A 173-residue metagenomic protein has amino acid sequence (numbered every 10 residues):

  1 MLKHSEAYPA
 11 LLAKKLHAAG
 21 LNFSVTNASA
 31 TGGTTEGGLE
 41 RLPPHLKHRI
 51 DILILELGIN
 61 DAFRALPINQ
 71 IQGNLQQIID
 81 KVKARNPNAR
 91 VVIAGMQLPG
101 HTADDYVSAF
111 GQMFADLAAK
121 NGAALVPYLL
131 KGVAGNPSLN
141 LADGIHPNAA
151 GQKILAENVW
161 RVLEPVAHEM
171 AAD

Functional and structural regions predicted by a protein language model:
M1-A7: Glycine- and acidic-residue-enriched helix-capping/strand-helix junction motifs
A7, G33, Q112: Short alpha-helical
P9-A13: Short amphipathic alpha-helix adjacent to the substrate-entry channel of hydrolases
K14, A18-L21, G37-D173: Alpha-helical cap/lid subdomain in secreted, periplasmic, or secretory-pathway luminal O-acyl-processing enzymes
L21-T34: A short beta-strand-loop structural module common to alpha/beta enzyme folds
